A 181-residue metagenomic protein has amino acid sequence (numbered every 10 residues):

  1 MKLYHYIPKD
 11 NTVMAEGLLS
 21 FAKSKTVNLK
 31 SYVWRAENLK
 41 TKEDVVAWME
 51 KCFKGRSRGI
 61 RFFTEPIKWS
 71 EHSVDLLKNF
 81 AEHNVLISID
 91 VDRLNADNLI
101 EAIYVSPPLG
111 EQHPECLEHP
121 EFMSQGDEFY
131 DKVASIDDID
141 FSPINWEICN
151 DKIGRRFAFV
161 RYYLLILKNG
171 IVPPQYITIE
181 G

Functional and structural regions predicted by a protein language model:
M1-R56: ADP-ribose/NAD+-binding catalytic cleft of ART/PARP-like enzymes
Y4-I7, F62-P66, S88-D92: Short His-Asn-centered micro-motif
S24, R56-R58, W69-G181: Conserved NAD+-utilizing ADP-ribose enzyme module
K40-T41, T64-K68: A short linear-motif detector with a strong N-terminal bias
